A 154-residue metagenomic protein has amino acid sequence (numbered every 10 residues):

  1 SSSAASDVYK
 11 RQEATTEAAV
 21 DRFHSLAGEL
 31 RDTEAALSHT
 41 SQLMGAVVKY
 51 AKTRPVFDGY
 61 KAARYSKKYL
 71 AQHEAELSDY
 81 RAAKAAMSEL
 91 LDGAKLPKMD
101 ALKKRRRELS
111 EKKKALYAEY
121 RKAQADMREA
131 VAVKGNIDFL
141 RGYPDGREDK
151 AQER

Functional and structural regions predicted by a protein language model:
A4, E29-M87: Extended alpha-helical coiled-coil "stalk/arm" regions that act as elongated linkers or oligomerization scaffolds
A5-Y9: Short, small-residue-biased leader/transition segments that mark boundaries at the very start of proteins
Q12: Extended, highly charged clamp/arch subdomains and adjacent linkers that form or line substrate-binding channels
T16: Conserved phosphate/pyrophosphate-binding and hydrolysis machinery centered on Walker-type P-loop NTPases, extending
E29-T40, A85-S88, D92-K95, M99-M127: Amphipathic alpha-helical coiled-coil segments
Y50, G93, Y143-G146: Surface-exposed polar/charged interaction patches
R121-R154: Coiled-coil termination/hinge junctions
